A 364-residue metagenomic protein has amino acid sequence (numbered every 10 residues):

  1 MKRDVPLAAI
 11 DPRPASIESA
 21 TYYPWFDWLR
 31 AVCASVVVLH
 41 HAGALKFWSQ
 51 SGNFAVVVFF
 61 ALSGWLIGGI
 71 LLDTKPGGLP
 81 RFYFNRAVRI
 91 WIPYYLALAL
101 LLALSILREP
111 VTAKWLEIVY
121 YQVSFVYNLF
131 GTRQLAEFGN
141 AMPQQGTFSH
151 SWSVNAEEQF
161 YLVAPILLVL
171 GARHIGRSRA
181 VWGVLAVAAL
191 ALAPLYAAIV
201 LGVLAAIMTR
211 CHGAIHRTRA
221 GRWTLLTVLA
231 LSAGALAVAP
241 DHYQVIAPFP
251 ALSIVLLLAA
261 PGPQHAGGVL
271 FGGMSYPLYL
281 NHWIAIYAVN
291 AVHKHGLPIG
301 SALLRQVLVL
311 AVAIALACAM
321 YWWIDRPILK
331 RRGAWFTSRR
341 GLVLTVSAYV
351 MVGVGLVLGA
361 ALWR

Functional and structural regions predicted by a protein language model:
R3-W25, V32-N53, I67-R81, A103 (+6 more regions): Alpha-helical transmembrane segments in multi-pass integral membrane proteins
P6, I10, Y94, L98-E158 (+1 more regions): Membrane-interface helix-loop-helix regions
F26-C33, V56, L62, Y94-A97 (+3 more regions): Hydrophobic alpha-helical transmembrane segments of polytopic
D27, F82, S151-N155, Y161 (+1 more regions): Short alpha-helical catalytic segment bearing the HExxH-like zincin motif of zinc-dependent metalloproteases
P80, F84-A97, L168: Alpha-helical transmembrane segments of multi-pass membrane proteins
I90, G131-Y196, M320: Hydrophobic alpha-helical segments with transmembrane-like composition
